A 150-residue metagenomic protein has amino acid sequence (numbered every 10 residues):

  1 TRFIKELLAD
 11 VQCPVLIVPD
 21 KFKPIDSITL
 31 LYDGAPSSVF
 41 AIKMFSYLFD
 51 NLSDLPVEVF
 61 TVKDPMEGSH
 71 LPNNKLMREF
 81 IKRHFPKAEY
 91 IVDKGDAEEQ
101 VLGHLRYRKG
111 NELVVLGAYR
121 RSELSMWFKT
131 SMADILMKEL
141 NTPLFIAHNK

Functional and structural regions predicted by a protein language model:
T1-K21, R108, L113-K150: Gly/Ser-rich helix-loop-strand patches that form or flank binding pockets for ribonucleotide-derived cofactors
R2-C13, V18-F60, M66-F85: Short acidic/Ser/Thr-enriched loop-to-helix initiation segments
K23, P36, D96-E99, E123: Short alpha-helical
S27-L30, V101-G103, M126: Short secondary-structure transition/capping segments
D33, G68-L71, Y107, W127 (+1 more regions): Alpha-helix boundary/capping detector
A41, A97-E98, K129: Amphipathic coiled-coil/heptad-repeat helices and related helical stalk/stem segments that mediate oligomerization
Y47-L55, P86-K94, Y119-K129, F145-K150: Short, surface-exposed, charge-dense and proline/glycine-enriched linear segments
P56, T61-R121: Glycine/small-residue-rich hydrophobic helix-like segments
